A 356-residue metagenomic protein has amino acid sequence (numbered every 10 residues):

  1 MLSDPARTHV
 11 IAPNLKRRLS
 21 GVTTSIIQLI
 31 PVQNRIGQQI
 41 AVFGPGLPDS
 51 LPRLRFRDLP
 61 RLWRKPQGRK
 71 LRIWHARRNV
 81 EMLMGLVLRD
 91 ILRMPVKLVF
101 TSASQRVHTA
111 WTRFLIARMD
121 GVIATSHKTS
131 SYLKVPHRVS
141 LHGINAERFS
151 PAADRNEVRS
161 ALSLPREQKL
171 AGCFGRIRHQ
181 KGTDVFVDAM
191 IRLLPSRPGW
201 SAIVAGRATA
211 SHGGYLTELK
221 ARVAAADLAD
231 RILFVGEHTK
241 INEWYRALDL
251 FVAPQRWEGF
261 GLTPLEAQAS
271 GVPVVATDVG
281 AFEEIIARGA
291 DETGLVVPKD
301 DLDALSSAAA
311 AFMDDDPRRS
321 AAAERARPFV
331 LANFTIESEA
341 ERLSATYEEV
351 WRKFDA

Functional and structural regions predicted by a protein language model:
I91, L216-G236: Nucleotide-activated donor-binding/catalytic signature segment of Leloir-type glycosyltransferases, i.e., the conserved
M94-S102, R106-D120: A conserved, positively charged/aromatic
I116-R155, L164: Donor nucleotide-sugar binding/catalytic pocket of nucleotide-sugar-dependent glycosyltransferases
P165-K181, V187-M190, I203: Conserved donor-binding/catalytic core segment of Leloir-type glycosyltransferases
E237, R256: Aromatic "clamp/platform" in nucleotide-sugar-dependent glycosyltransferases that forms part of the donor/acceptor
P273-G280, I286: Short hydrophobic beta-strand element within catalytic cores of glycosyltransferases and related nucleotide-activated
R288-G289, G294-D303, A310-P317: Conserved acidic donor-binding segment of nucleotide-sugar-dependent glycosyltransferases
A311, R318-N333: A short, well-ordered alpha-helix in the C-terminal region of glycosyltransferases
